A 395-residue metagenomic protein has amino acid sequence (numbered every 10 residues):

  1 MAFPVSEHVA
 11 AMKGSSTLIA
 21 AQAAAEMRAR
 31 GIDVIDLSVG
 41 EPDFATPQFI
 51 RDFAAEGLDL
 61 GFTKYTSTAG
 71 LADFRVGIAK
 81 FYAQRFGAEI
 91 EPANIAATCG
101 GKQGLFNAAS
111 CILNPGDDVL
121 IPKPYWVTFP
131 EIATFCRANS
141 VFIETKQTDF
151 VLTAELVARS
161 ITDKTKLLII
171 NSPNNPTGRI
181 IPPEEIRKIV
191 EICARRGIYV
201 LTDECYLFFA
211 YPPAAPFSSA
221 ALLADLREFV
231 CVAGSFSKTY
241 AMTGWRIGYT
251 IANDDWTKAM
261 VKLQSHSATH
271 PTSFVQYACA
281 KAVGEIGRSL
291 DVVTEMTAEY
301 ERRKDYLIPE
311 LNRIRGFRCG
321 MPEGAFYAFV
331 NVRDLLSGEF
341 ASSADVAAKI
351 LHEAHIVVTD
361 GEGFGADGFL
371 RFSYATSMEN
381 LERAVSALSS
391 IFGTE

Functional and structural regions predicted by a protein language model:
A2-V5, K13-S15, A20, M27-V34 (+2 more regions): PLP-dependent class I/II
V9: Substrate/cofactor-recognition hotspot
A25, A79, A83, A109-S110: Generic structural signal for well-ordered alpha-helical scaffold segments
S38-E41, E56-F74: A glycine-/small-polar-enriched, mobile loop at the entrance of the PLP active site in fold-type I
Y65-T98: Conserved N-terminal alpha-helix of the aminotransferase class I/II PLP-enzyme fold
